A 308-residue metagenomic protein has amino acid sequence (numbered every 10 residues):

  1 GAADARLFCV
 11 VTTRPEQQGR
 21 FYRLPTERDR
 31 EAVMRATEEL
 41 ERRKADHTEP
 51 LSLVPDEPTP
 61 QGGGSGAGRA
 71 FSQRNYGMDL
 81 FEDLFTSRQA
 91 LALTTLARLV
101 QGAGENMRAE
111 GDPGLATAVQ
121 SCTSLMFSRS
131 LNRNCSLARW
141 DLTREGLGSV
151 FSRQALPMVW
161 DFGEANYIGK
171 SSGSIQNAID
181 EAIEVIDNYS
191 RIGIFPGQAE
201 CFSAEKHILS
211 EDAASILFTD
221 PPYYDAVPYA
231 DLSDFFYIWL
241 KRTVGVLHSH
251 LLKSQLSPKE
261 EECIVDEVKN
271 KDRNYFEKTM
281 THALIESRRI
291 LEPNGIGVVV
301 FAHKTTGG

Functional and structural regions predicted by a protein language model:
G1-A214, A226-K269, A283, A302-G308: Nucleic-acid modification enzymes, centered on SAM-dependent nucleic-acid methyltransferases
L217-F218: Hydrophobic beta-strand segment of the Class I
P222: Switch II (G3) loop of P-loop NTPases
K271-Y275: Extended, compositionally biased non-globular segments
E277-N294: A short glycine-rich, Lys/Arg-flanked "PGG" loop and its adjoining helix->strand segment in the class I
